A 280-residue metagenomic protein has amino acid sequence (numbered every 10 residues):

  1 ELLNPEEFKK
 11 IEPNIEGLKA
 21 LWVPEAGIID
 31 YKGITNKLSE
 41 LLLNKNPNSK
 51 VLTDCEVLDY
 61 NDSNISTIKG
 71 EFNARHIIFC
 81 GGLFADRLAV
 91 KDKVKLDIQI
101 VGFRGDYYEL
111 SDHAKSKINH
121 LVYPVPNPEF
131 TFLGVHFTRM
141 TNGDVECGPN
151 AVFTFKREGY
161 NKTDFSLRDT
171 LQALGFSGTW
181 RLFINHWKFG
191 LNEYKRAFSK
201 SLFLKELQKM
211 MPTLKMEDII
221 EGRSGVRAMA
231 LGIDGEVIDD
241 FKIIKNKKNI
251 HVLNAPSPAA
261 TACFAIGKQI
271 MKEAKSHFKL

Functional and structural regions predicted by a protein language model:
E1-E6, D97-I100: A short alpha-helix-loop-beta-strand transition element characteristic of N-terminal alpha/beta dinucleotide-binding
E1-N4, K50-L52, I220: General small-molecule cofactor/ligand-binding pocket signal
P5, I34-T35, A85, F203-L204: A general structural signal for well-ordered alpha-helical segments in protein cores
I11-L18, D59-F72, L231-V237: A short, glycine/Asx- and small/polar-enriched loop/turn that sits immediately N-terminal to a beta-strand
W22-H76, C80, R87, A262-K275: Helical element adjacent to the flavin cofactor pocket in flavoenzyme catalytic cores
Y60, S66-S166: Flavin-dependent oxidoreductases
F153-F189: Glycine-rich active-site loop/strand segments that organize a redox cofactor
L174, W180-L280: C-terminal catalytic lobe of FAD-dependent flavoproteins
